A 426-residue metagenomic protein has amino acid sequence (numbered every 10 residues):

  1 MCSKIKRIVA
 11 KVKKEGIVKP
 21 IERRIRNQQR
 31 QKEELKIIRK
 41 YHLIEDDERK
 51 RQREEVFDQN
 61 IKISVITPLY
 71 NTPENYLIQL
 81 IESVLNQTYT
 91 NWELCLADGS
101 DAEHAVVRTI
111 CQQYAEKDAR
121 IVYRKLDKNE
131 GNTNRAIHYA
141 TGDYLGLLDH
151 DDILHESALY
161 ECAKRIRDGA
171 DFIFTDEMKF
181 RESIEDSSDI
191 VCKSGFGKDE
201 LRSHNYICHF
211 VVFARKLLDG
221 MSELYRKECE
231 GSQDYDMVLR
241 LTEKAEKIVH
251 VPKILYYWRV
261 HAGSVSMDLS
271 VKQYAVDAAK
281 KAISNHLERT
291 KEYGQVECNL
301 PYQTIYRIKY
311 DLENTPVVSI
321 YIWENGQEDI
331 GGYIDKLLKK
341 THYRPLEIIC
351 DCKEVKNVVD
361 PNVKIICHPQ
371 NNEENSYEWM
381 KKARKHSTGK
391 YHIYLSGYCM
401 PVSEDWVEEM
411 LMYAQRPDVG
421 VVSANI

Functional and structural regions predicted by a protein language model:
E22-S83, E292-K336: N-proximal low-complexity "stem/linker" segments adjacent to membrane-targeting elements
L85-K125, L338-N371: Acidic donor-binding segment of Leloir-type glycosyltransferases
K125-A140, Q370-S387: Glycine-rich, basic loop-to-helix element that forms the pyrophosphate-binding segment of sugar-nucleotide handling
L145, H392: Short aromatic/hydrophobic "clamp" motif used to bind/position activated sugar donors
L148, I153-A158, K179, Q233 (+3 more regions): Hydrophobic/aromatic residue at the end of a short beta strand that borders the catalytic acidic motif
S157-S188, C399-I426: Conserved donor NDP-sugar-binding/catalytic core segment of glycosyltransferases
E185-Y206, A424: Short, flexible, basic/aromatic active-site loop/helix in glycosyltransferases
G197-S284: Conserved nucleotide-sugar donor-binding catalytic segment
